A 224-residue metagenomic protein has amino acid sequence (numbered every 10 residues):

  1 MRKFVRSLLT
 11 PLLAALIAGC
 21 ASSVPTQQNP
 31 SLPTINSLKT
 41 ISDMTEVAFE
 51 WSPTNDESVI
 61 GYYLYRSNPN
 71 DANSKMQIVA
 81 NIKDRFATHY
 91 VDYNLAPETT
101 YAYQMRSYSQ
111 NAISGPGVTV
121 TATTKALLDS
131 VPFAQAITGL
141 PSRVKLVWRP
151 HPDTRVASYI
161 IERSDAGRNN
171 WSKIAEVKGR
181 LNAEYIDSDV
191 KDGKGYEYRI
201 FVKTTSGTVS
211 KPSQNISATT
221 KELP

Functional and structural regions predicted by a protein language model:
M1-L9: Bacterial N-terminal signal peptides that target proteins for export
F4-V5, N68, V147, D165 (+1 more regions): Residue-level detector of intrinsically disordered/flexible regions characterized by low predicted structural confidence
L12: Conserved nucleotide-sugar donor-binding subdomain of glycosyltransferases
L16-G19: C-terminal motif of bacterial Sec signal peptides marking the signal peptidase cleavage site
A21-S58, P97, S109-R155, D192 (+1 more regions): Pro/Thr/Ser/Gly-rich low-complexity, intrinsically disordered linker/stalk tracts
G61-E98, Q110-G117, S158-G193, T205-I216: Recognizes extended acidic, P/S/T-rich segments that occur within or adjacent to Ig-like beta-sandwich modules
